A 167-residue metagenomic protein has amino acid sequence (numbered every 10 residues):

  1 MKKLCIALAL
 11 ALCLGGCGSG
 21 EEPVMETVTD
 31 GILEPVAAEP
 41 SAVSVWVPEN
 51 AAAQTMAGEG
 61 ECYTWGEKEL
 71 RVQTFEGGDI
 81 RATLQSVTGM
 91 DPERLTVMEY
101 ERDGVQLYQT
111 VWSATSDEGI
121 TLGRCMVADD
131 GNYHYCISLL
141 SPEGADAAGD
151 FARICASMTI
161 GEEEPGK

Functional and structural regions predicted by a protein language model:
M1-L4, L8: Positively charged n-region of N-terminal signal peptides that target proteins for export
L12-G16: C-terminal motif of bacterial Sec signal peptides marking the signal peptidase cleavage site
G18-E21: Bacterial signal peptide processing site
V24-T27: A short aromatic-anchored loop/beta-hairpin motif
D30-P35, G58-G60, R102-W112: Short, hydrophobic/aromatic-rich segments at coil-to-beta transitions
A37-S86, T115-G119: Secretory pathway targeting signatures of secreted, lumenal, and periplasmic proteins
A51, C136-K167: Surface-exposed amphipathic alpha-helical segments
M90-H134, L140-S141: Signature of long, low-cysteine stretches enriched in small and polar/charged residues
